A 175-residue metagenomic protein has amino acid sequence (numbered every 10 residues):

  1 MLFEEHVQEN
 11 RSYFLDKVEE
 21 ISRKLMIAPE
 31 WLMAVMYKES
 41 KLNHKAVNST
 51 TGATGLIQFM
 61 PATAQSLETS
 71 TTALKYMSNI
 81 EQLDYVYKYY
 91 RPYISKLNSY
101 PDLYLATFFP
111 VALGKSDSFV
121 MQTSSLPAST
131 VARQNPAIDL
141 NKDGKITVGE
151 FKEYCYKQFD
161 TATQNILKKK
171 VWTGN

Functional and structural regions predicted by a protein language model:
M1-E9, E153-N175: N-terminal secretory targeting signals
M1-N141: Catalytic glycan-binding domains that act on GlcNAc-containing polysaccharides
A73-Y76, A132-I166: Acidic, glycine-anchored loop motifs typical of Ca2+
